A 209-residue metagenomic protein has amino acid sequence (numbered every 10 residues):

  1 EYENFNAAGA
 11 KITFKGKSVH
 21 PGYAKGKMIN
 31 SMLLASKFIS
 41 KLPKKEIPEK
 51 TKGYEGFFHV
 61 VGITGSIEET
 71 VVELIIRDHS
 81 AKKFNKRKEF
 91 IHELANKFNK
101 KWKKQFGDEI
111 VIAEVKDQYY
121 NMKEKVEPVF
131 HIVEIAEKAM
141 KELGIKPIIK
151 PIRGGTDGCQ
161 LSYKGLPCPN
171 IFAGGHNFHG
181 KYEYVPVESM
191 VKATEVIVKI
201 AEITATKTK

Functional and structural regions predicted by a protein language model:
E1-S31: Fold-level recognition of mixed alpha/beta catalytic cores in primary-metabolism enzymes, strongest
S31-K209: Metal-dependent amide/peptide-bond hydrolase catalytic core, centered on the "pita-bread" metallohydrolase fold
